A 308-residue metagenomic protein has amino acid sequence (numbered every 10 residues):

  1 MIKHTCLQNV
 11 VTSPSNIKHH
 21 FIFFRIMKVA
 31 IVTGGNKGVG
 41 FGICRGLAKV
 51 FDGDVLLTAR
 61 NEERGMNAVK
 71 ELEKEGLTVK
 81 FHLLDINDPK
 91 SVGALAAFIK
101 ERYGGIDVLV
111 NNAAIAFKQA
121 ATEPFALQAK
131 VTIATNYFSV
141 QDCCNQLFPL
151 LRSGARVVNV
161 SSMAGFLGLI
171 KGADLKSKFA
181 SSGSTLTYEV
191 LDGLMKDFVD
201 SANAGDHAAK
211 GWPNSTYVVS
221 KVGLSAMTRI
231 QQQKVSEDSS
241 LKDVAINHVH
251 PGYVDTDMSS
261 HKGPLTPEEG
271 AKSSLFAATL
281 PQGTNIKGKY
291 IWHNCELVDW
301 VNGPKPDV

Functional and structural regions predicted by a protein language model:
R25-L56: Canonical Rossmann dinucleotide-binding motif of NAD(H)/NADP(H)-dependent dehydrogenases/reductases, specifically
F51-N67: Conserved glycine-rich Rossmann-like NAD(P)H-binding loop of the short-chain dehydrogenase/reductase
E62-E63, L83-A94, A126, Y137-V140: The beta1-alpha1 cofactor-binding region of Rossmann-like NAD(H)/NADP(H)-dependent oxidoreductases
A94-A97, E101, A120, F125-A134: Active-site Tyr-X3-Lys motif and surrounding loop/helix of classical short-chain dehydrogenase/reductase
N112-Q119: Conserved NAD(P)H cofactor-binding loop of Rossmann-fold oxidoreductase domains
T122-F125, A129-K130, S153-L241, H250 (+1 more regions): Catalytic loop of short-chain dehydrogenase/reductase
S139-C144, F166, L224, S274: Conserved internal alpha-helix within the Rossmann fold of NAD(P)-dependent oxidoreductases
D142, V244, H248-V249, V254-T256 (+1 more regions): C-terminal helical subdomain
